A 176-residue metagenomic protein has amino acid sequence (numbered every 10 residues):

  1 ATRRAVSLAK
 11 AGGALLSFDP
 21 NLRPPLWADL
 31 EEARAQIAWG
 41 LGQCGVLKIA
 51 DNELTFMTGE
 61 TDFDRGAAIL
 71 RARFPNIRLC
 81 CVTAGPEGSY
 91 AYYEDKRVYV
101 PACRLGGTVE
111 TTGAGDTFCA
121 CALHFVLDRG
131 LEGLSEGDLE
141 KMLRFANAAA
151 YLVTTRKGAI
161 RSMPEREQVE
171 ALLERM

Functional and structural regions predicted by a protein language model:
A1-I69, I77, E87: Conserved beta-alpha-beta core of the PfkB/ribokinase-like small-molecule kinase fold
S7-A11, G59-M176: Conserved phosphate-binding/catalytic region of the ribokinase-like
